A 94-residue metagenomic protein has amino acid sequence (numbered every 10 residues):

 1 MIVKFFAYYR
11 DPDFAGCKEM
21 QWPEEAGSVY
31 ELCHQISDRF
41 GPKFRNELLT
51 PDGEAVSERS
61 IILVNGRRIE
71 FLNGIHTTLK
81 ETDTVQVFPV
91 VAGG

Functional and structural regions predicted by a protein language model:
M1-G93: Ubiquitin-like/PB1-type beta-grasp interaction modules and other compact soluble beta-rich domains
